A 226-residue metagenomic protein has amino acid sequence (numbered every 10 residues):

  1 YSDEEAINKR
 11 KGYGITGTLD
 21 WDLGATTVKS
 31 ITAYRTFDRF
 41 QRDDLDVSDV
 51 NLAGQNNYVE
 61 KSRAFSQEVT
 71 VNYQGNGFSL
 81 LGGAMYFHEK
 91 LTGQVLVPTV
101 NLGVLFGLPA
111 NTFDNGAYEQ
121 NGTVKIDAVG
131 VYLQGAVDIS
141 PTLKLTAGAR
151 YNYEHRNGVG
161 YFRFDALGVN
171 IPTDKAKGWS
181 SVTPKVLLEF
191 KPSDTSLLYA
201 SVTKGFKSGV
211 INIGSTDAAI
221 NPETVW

Functional and structural regions predicted by a protein language model:
Y1-E5, N51-Y58, S66, D114-G122 (+2 more regions): Extracellular loop and loop/strand-boundary signature of outer-membrane beta-barrel proteins
Y1-L81, F87-K90: Outer-membrane beta-barrel domain signature, strongest for Gram-negative TonB-dependent receptors and also present
Y1-R10, V97-I126: Acidic/polar loop-and-plug regions of large Gram-negative outer-membrane beta-barrel proteins
A33-D38, P98-G103, F113-N115, L167 (+1 more regions): Short, functional N-terminal and low-complexity linear motifs
R35, D44-A53, V97-G107, Y161-N170 (+1 more regions): Flexible, surface-exposed loop regions and adjacent strand-edge segments of Gram-negative outer-membrane beta-barrel
V71-N72, M85-F87, G122-W226: Structural signature of Gram-negative outer-membrane beta-barrels, strongest in the C-terminal barrel of TonB-dependent
S79-F106: A contiguous, low-structure linker/loop signature
S79-L81, N111, F162-F164: Surface-exposed loop/interface segments of Gram-negative outer-membrane beta-barrel transport/assembly proteins
